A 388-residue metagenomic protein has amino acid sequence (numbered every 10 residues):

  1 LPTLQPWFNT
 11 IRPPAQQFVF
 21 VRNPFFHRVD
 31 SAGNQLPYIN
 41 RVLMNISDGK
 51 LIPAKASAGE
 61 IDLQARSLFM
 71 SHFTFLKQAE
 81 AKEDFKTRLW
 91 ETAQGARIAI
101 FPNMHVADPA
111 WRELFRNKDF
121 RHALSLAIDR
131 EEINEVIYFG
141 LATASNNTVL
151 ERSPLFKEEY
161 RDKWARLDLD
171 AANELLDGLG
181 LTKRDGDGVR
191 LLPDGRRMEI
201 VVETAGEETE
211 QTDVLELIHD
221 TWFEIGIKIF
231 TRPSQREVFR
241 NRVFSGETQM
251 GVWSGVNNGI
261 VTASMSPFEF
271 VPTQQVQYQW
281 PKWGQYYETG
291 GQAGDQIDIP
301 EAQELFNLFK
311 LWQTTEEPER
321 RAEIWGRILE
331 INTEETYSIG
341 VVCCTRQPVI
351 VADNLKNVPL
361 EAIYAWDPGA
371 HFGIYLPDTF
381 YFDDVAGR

Functional and structural regions predicted by a protein language model:
L1-G49, K77-R97, F139, G180-M198 (+1 more regions): Aromatic-rich, solvent-exposed beta-strand/loop patch
W7-F18, R22, A93-A99, A123-W164 (+3 more regions): Detector for C-terminal structural segments
F25-K77, H219, G226-F230, Q235-R236: Ligand-site clamp/hinge motif
F26, V106-N117, T182: Short helix-loop capping/hinge motifs at secondary-structure junctions, enriched in acidic/polar residues
Q35-P37, A65, W111-R116, F156: Primarily short, surface-exposed interaction patches in extracytoplasmic proteins
N40, E60-D62, K82-K86, N117-R121 (+5 more regions): Loop/turn elements at helix/coil->beta-strand transitions in domains of secreted/extracellular proteins
I46, Q94-D108, T204: Well-structured core secondary-structure elements of compact alpha/beta domains
L68-K82, N257-A263: A ligand-binding cleft/hinge motif common to bilobed small-molecule-binding domains
